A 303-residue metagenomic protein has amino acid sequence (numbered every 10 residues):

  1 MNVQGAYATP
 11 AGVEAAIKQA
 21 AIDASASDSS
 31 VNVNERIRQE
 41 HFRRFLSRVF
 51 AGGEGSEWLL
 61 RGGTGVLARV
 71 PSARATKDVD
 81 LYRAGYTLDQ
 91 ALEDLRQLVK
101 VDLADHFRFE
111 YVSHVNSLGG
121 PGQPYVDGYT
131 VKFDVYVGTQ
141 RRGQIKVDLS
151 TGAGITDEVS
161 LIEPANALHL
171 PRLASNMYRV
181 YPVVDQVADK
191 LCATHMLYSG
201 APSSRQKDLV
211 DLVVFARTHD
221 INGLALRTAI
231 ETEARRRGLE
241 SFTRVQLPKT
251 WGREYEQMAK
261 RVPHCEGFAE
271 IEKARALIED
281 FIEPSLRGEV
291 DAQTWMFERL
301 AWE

Functional and structural regions predicted by a protein language model:
M1-W58, L67-R74, V79, R83-E303: Structured mid-to-C-terminal alpha-helical surface segments
